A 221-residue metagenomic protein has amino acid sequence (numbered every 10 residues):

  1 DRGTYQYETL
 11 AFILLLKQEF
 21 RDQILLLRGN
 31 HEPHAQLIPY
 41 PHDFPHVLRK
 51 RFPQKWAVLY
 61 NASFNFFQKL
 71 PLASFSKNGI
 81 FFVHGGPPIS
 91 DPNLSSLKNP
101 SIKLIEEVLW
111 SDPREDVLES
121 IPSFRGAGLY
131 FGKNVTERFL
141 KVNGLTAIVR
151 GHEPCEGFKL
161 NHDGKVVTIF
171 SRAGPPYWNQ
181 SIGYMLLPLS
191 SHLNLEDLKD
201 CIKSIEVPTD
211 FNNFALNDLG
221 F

Functional and structural regions predicted by a protein language model:
D1-F221: Feature recognizes metal-dependent phosphohydrolase scaffolds
